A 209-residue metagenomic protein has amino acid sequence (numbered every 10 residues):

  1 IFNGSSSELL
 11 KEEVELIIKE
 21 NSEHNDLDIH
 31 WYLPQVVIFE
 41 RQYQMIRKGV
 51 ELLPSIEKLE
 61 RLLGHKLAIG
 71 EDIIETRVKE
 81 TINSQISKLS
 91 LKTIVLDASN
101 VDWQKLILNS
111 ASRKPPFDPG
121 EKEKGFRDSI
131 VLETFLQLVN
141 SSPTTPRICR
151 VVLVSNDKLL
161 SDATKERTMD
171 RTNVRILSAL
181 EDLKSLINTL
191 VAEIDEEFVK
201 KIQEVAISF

Functional and structural regions predicted by a protein language model:
F2-V151, L159-F209: Active-site-proximal, substrate-binding regions of enzyme catalytic domains and RNA-binding/basic surfaces
